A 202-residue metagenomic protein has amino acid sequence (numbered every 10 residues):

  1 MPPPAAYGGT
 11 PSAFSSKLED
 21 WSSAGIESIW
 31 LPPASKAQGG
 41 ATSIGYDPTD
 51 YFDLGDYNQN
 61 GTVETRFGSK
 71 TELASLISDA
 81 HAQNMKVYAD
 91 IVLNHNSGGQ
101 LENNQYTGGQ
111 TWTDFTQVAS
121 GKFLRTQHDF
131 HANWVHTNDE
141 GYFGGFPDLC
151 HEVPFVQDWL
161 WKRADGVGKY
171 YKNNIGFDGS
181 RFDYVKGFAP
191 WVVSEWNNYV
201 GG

Functional and structural regions predicted by a protein language model:
M1-L18, S23-G176, W191-G202: Substrate-binding/active-site clefts of carbohydrate-active enzymes
G179-V185: Short catalytic-loop micro-motif centered on adjacent basic/acidic residues
F188: Active-site environment of divalent metal-dependent phosphoester hydrolases
